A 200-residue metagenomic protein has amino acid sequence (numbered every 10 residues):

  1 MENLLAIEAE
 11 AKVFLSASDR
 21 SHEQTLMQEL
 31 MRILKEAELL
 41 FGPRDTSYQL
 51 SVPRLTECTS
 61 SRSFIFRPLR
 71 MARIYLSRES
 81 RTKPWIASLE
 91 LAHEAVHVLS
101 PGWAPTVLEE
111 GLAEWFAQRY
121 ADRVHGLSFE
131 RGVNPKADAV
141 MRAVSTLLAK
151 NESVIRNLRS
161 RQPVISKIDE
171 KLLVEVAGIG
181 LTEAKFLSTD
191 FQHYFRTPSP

Functional and structural regions predicted by a protein language model:
M1-L4, D138-P200: Pan-zinc metallopeptidase signature
E8-E79: Auxiliary, metal-adjacent structural segments of Zn-dependent hydrolase domains
S21-Q28, P135, T182, F186: Alpha-helix boundary/N-cap detector
H22, L26-E29, S88, P105 (+1 more regions): Hydrophobic (often cysteine-bearing) scaffold residues that line and stabilize catalytic clefts of nucleotide/cofactor
G42, H97-S100, Q118-H125, A149: Sec-exported extracytoplasmic/periplasmic mature domains
I74-S88, V107-F116: An acidic intrinsically disordered interaction segment
I86-G102, E114, Q118: Active-site recognition of the HExxH zinc-binding catalytic motif
W103-R142: Post-HExxH zinc-binding segment in Zn-dependent metallohydrolases
